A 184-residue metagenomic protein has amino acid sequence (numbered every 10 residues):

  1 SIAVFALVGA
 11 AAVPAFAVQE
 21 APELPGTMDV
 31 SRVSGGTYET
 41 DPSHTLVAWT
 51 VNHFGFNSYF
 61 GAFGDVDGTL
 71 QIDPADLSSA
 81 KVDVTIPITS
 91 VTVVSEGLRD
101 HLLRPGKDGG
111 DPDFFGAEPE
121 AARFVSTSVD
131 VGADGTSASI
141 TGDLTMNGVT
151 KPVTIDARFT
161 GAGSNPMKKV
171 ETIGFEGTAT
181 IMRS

Functional and structural regions predicted by a protein language model:
I2-A11: Bacterial N-terminal signal peptides
A15-S184: Low-complexity, acidic/polar, glycine-enriched regions of mature
